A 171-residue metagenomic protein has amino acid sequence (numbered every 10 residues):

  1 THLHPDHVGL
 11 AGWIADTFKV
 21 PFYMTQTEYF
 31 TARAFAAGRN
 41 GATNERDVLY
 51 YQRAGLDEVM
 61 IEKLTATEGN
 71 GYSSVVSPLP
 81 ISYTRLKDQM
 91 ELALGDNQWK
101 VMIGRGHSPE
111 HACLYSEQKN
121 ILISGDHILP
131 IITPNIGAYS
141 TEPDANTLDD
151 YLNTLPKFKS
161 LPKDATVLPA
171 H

Functional and structural regions predicted by a protein language model:
T1-L92: Active-site HxH/HxHxD metal-binding segment of metal-dependent hydrolases
T17, L94-D96, P162: Short, well-ordered coil/turn elements that cap or connect secondary structure elements
Y72-I81, Q98-A170: Metallo-beta-lactamase
Q89, D96-W99: Short coil/loop residues immediately preceding or within conserved phosphate-binding loops of NTP-utilizing enzyme
